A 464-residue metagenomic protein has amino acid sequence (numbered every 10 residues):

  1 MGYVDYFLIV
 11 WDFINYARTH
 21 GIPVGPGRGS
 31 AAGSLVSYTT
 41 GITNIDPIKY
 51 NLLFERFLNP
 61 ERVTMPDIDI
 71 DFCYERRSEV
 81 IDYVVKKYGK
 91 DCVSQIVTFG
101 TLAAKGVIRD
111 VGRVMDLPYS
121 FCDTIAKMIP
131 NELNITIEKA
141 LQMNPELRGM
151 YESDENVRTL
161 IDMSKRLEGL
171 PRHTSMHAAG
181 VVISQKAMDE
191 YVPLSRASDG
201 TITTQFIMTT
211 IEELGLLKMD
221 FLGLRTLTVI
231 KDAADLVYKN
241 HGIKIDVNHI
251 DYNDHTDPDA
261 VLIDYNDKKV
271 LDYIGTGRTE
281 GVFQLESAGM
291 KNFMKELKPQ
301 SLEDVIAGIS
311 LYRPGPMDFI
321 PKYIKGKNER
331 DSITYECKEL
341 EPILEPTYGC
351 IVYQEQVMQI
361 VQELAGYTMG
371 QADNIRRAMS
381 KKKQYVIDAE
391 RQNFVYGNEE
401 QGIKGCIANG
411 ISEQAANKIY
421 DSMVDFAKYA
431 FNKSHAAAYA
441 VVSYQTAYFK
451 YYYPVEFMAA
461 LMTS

Functional and structural regions predicted by a protein language model:
M1-S464: Alpha-helical scaffold/interaction cores of sigma-54-like transcription cofactors and many family A DNA polymerases
